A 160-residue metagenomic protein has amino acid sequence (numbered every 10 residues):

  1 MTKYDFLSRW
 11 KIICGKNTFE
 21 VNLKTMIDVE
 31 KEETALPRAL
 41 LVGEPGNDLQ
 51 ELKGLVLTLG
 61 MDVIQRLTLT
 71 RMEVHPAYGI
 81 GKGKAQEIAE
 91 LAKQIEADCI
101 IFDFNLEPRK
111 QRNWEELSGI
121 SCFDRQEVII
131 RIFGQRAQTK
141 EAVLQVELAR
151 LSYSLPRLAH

Functional and structural regions predicted by a protein language model:
T2-R131: N-terminal accessory targeting/assembly segments
V128-H160: Extended, highly charged alpha-helical segments
